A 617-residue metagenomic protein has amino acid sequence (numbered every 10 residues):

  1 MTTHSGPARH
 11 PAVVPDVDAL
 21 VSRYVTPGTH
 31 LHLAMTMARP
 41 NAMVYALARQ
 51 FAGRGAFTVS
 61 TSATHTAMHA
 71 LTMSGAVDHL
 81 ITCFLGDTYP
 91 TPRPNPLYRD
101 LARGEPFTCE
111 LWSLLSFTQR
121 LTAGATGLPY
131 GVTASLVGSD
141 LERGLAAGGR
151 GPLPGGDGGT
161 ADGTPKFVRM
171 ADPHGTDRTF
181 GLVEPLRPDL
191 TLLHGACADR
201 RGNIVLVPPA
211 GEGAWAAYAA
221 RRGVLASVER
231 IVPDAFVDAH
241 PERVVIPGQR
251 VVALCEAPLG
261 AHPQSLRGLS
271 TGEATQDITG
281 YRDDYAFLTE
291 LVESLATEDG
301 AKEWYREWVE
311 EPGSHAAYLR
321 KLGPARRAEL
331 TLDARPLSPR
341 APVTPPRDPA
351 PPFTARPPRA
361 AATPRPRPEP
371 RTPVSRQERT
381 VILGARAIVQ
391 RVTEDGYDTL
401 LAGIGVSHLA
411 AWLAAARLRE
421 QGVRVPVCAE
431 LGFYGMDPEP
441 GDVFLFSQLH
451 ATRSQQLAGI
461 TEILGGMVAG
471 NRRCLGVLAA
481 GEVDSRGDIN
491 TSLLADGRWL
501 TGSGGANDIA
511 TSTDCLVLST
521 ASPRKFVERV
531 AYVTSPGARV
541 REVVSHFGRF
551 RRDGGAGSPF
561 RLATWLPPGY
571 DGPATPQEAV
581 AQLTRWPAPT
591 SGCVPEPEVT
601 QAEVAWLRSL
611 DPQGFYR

Functional and structural regions predicted by a protein language model:
T2-R23, M35-Q50, A67-R371, I382 (+1 more regions): Conserved phosphate- and dinucleotide-binding cores of soluble alpha/beta proteins, encompassing both enzyme active
Y24-P27, L31-L33, M37-F57, L383-E430: N-terminal low-complexity or amphipathic/hydrophobic leaders
T64, A210, V406: A generic "binding-loop/recognition-motif" signal
T64-T66, F433-Y434: Short acidic loop-to-helix transition motifs that present clustered carboxylates
R376-T380: Structure-specific endonuclease nuclease cores
V425-D442: Polybasic, low-complexity association/targeting segments
